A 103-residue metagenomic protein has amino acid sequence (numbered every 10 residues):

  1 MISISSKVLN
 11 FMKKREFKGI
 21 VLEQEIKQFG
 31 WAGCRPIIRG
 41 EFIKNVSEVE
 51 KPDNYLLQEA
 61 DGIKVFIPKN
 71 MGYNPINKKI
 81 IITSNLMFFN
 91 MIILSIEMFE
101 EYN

Functional and structural regions predicted by a protein language model:
M1-N103: Domain-level signature for proteins that mediate thiol-based redox and metal-cofactor handling
